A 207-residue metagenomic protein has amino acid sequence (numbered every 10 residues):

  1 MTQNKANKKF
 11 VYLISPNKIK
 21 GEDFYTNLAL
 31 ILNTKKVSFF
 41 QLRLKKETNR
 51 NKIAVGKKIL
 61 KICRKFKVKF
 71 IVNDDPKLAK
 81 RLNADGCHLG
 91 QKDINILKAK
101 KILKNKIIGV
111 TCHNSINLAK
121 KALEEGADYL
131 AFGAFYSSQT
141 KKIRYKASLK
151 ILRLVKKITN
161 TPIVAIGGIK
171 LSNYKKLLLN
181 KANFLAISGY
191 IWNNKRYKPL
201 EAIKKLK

Functional and structural regions predicted by a protein language model:
N7-Y25, I107-N114, A165, I169: Active-site mouth loops of central-metabolism enzymes
L13, K18, L89-A99, A131-I143 (+1 more regions): Glycine-rich phosphate-binding active-site loops on the catalytic face of alpha/beta enzymes
L28-R43, E125: Catalytic domains of carbohydrate-active enzymes, especially glycoside hydrolases
I31, F70-D85, N114-A127, I158-A165 (+2 more regions): Catalytic cores of alpha/beta
F39-I102: N-terminal active-site wall of soluble small-molecule enzyme domains
F39-Q41, I71, H88, G109 (+2 more regions): Conserved beta-strand positions in the central sheet of alpha/beta enzyme cores
I53-V72, K98-S115, R144-L171, K205-K207: Alpha-helix-loop-beta-strand connector modules within alpha/beta enzyme cores
R81-D93, V110-K157, N194-A202: Glycine/Thr-rich beta-alpha phosphate-binding loop at enzyme active sites
